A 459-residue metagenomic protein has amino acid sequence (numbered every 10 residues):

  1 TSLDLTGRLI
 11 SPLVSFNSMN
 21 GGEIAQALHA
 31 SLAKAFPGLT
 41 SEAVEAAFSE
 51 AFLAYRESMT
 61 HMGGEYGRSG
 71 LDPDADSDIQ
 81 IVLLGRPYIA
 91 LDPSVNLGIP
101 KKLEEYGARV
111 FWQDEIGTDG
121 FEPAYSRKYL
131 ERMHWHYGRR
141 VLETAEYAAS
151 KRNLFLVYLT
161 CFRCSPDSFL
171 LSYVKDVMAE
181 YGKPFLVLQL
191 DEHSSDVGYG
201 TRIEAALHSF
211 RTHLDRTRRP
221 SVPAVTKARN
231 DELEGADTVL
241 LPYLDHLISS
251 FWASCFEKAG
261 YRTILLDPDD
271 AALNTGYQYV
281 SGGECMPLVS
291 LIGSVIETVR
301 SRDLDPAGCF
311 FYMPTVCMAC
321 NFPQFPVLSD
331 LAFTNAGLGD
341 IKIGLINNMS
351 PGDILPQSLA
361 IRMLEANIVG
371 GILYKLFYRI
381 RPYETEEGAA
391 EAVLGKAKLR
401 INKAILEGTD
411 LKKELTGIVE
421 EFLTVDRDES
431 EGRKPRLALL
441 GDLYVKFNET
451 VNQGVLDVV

Functional and structural regions predicted by a protein language model:
T1-V459: An N-terminal assembly and electron-transfer interface module characteristic of large anaerobic redox and radical
